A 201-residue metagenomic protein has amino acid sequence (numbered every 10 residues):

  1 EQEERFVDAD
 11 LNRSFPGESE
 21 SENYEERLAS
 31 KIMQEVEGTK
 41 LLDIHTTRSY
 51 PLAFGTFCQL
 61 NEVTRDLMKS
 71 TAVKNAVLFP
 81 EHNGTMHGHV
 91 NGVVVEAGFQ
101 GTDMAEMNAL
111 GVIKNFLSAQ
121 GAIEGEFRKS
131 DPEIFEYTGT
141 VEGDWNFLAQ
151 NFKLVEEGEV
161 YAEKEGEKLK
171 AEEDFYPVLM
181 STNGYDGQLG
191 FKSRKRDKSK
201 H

Functional and structural regions predicted by a protein language model:
E1-H201: Structured catalytic-domain cores with a bias toward divalent-metal coordination
